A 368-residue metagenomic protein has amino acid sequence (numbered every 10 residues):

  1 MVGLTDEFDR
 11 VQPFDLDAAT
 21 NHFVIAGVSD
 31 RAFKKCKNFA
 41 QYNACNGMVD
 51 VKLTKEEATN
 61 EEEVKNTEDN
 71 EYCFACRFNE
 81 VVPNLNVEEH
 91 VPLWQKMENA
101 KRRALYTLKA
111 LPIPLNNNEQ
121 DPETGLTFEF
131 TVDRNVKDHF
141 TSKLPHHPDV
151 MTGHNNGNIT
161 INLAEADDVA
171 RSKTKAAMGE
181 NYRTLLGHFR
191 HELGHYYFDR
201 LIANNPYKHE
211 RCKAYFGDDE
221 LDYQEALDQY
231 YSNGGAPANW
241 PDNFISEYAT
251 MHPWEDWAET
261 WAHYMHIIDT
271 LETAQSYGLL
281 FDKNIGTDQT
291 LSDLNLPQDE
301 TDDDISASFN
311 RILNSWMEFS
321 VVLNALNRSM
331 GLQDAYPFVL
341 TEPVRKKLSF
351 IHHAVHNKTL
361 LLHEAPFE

Functional and structural regions predicted by a protein language model:
M1-H90: Cys/His-rich short segments
L4, F8-R10, G179, R183 (+1 more regions): Post-HEXXH active-site segment of zinc metalloproteases
C36-F39, V91-D168: Auxiliary, metal-adjacent structural segments of Zn-dependent hydrolase domains
I161-S172, E225-W240, N295: Active-site-adjacent bridging/hinge elements
V169-F189: Short pre-active-site segment immediately N-terminal to the catalytic Zn-binding motif
R183-N204, A258: Active-site recognition of the HExxH zinc-binding catalytic motif
A214-W254, E259-T260: Acidic/histidine-rich catalytic neighborhood
A249-E368: Pan-zinc metallopeptidase signature
